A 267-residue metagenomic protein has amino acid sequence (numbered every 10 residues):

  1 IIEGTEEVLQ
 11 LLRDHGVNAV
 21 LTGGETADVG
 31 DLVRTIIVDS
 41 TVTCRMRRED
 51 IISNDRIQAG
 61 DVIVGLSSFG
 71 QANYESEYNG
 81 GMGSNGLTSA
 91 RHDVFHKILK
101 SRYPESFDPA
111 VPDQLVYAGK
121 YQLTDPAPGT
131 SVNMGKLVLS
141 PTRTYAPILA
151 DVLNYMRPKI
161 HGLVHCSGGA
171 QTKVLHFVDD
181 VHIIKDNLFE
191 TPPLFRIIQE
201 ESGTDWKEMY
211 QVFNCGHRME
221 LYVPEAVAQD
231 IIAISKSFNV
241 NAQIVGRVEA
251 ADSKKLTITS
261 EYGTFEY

Functional and structural regions predicted by a protein language model:
I1-Y267: Helix-biased detector of long, well-ordered alpha-helical tracts
